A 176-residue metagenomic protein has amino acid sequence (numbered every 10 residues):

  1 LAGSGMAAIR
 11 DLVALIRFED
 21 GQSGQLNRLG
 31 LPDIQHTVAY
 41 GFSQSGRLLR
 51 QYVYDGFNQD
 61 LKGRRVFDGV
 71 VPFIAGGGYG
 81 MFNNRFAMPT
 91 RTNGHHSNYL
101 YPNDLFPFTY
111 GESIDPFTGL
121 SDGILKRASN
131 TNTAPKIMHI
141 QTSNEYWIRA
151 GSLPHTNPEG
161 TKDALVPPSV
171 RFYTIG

Functional and structural regions predicted by a protein language model:
L1-G176: C-terminal His-loop and adjacent cap/lid subdomain of alpha/beta-hydrolase
